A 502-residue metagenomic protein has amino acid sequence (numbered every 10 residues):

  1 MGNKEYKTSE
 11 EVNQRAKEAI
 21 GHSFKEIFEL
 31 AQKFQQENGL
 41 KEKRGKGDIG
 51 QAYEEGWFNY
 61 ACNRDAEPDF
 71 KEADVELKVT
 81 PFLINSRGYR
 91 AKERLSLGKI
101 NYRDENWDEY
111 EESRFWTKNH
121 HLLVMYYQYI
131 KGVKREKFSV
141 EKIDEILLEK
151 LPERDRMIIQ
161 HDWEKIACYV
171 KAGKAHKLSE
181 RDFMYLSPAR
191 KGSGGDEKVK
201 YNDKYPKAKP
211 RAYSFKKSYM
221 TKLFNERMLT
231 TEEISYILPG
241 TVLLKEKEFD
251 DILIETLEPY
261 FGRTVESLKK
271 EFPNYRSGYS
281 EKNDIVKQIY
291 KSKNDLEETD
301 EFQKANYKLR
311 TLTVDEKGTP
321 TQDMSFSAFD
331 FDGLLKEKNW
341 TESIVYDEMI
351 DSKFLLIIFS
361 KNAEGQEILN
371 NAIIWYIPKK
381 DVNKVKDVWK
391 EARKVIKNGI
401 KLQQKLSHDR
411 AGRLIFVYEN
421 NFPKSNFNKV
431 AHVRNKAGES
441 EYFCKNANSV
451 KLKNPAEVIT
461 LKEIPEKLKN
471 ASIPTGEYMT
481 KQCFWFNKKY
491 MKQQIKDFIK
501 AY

Functional and structural regions predicted by a protein language model:
M1-K71, E76-Y502: Nucleic-acid endonuclease domains
